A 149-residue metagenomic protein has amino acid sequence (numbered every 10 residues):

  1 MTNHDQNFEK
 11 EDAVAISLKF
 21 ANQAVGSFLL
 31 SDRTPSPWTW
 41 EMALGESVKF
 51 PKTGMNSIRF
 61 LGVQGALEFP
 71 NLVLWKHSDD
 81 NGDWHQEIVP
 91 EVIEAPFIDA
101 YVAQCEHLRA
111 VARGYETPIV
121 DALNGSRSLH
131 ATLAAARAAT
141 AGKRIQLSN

Functional and structural regions predicted by a protein language model:
M1-Q6, L123: Short, solvent-exposed loop/turn elements at beta->coil junctions and helix N-caps that rim active or binding pockets
M1-T2, D32, N149: A general secondary-structure junction signal
T2-H4, Q23, G142: Residue-level detector of functionally special positions within alpha-helical transmembrane segments of multi-pass
N3-H4, V92-A95, G114-I119: Active-site rim elements
Q6-E11, K19-A103: NAD(P)-dinucleotide binding in Rossmann-like oxidoreductases
A21, P70, D83, H107-N149: C-terminal helix-rich "cap/oligomerization" subdomain common to oxidoreductases
